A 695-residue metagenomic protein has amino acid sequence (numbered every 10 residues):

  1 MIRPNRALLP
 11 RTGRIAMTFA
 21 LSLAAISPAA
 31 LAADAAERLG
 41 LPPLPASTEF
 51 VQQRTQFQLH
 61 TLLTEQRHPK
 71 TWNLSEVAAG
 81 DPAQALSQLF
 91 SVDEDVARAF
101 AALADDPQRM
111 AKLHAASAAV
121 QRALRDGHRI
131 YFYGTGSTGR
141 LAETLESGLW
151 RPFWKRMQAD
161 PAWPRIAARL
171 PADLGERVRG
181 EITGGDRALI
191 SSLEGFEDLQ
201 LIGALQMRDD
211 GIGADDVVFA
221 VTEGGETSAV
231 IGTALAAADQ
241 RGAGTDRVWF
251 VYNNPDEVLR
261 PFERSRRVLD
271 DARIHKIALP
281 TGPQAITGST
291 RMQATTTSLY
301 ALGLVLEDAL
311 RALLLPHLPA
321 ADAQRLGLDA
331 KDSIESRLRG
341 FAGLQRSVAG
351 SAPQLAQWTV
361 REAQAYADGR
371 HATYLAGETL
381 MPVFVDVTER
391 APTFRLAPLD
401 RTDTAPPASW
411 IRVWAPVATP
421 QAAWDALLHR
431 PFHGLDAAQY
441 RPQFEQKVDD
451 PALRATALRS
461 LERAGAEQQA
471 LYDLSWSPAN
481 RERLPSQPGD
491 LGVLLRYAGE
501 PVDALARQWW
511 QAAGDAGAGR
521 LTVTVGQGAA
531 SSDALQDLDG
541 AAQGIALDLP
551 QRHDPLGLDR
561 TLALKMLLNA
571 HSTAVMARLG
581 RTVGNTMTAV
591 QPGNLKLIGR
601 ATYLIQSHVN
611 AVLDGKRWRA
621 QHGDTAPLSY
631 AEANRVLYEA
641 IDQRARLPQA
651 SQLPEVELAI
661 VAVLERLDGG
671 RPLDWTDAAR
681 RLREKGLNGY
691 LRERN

Functional and structural regions predicted by a protein language model:
M1-R11: N-terminal secretory signal peptides that target proteins for export/translocation
R14-I26: Bacterial N-terminal signal peptides
D34-K112, L310, L314, L318 (+1 more regions): Cofactor-/ligand-binding subdomain signature composed of acidic, glycine-rich, tryptophan-containing flexible loops
Q88-A101, E176-S191, V583, Q606 (+1 more regions): Gly-rich Lys/Arg/Thr-decorated short loops/hinges at beta-loop-alpha junctions or inter-strand turns that position
D105-R125, S351-A363: A short, well-structured juxtamembrane/interface segment
R125-L315, P398, A405-M566: Glycine-rich phosphate-binding loops that contact phosphosugars or nucleotide phosphates
H275, S289-A479, G489, R578-L604 (+5 more regions): Active-site phosphate/pyrophosphate-binding segments
G377, G623, P627-N695: C-terminal, charge/polar-rich interaction regions
